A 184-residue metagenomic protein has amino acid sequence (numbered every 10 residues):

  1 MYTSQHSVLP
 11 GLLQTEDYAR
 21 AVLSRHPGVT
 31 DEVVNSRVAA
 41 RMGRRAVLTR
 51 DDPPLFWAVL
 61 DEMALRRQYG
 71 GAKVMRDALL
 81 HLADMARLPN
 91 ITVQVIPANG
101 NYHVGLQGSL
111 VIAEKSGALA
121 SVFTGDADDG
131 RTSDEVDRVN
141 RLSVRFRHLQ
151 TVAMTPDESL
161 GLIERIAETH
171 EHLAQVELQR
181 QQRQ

Functional and structural regions predicted by a protein language model:
M1-Q184: Hydrophobic protein-protein interaction segments
